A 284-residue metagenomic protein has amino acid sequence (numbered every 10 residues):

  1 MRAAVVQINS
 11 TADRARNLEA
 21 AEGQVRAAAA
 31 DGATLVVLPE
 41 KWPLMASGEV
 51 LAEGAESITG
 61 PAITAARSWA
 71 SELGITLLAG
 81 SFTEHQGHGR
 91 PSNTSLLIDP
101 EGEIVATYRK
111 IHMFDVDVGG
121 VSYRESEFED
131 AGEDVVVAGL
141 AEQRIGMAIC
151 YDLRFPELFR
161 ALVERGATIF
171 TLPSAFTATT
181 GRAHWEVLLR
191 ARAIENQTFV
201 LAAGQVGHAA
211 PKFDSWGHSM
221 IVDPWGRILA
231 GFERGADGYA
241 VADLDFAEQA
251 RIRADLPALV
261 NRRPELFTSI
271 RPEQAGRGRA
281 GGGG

Functional and structural regions predicted by a protein language model:
M1-A4: Extreme N-terminal starter segment of soluble prokaryotic enzymes
Q7-R14: Short polar catalytic/cofactor-binding loops
R14, E22-E101, T107, F176-N196: Cys-nucleophile CN-hydrolase/nitrilase-fold catalytic domain and related Cys-dependent amidase chemistry that acts on
I58-A79, R144, C150-Y239: CN hydrolase (nitrilase-like) catalytic-core segments centered on the catalytic cysteine and neighboring Lys/Glu
A79-S81, T94-L97, V136-A138, S219-I221 (+1 more regions): Short beta-strand scaffold segments in enzyme catalytic cores
Q86-R165, A178-V187, A254-A258: Active-site catalytic loop in hydrolytic enzyme cores
T94, T107-K110, L172, G231 (+1 more regions): Residue-level detector of high-confidence beta-strand sites
Q205-G284: C-terminal beta-strand edge segments of enzyme domains
